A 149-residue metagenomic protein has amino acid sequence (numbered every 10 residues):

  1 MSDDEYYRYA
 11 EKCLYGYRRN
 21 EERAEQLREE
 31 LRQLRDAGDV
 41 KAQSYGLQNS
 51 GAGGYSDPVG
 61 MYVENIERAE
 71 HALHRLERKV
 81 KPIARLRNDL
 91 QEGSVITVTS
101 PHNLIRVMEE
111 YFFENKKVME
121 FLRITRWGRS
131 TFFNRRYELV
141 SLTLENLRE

Functional and structural regions predicted by a protein language model:
M1-V98, E149: N-terminal interaction/assembly modules
S2-E5, K117, T131: Alpha-helix capping and helix-coil boundary motifs
Y17, E21, R28, M108-E110 (+1 more regions): Generic alpha-helical hydrophobic packing signal
T97-K116: Short amphipathic alpha helix immediately N-terminal
E120-T125: Short alpha-helical "recognition helix" segments of helix-turn-helix
F132-N146: DNA major-groove recognition helices of helix-turn-helix
